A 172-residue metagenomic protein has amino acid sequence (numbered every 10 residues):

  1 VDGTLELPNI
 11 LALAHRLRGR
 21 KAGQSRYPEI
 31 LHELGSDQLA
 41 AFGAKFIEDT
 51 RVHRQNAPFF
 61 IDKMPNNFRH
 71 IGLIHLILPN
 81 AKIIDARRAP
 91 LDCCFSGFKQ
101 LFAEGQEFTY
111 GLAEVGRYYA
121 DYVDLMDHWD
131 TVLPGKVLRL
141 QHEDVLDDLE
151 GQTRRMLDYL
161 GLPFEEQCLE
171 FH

Functional and structural regions predicted by a protein language model:
D2-S36, I47, R51-H172: PAPS-dependent sulfotransferase catalytic domain
